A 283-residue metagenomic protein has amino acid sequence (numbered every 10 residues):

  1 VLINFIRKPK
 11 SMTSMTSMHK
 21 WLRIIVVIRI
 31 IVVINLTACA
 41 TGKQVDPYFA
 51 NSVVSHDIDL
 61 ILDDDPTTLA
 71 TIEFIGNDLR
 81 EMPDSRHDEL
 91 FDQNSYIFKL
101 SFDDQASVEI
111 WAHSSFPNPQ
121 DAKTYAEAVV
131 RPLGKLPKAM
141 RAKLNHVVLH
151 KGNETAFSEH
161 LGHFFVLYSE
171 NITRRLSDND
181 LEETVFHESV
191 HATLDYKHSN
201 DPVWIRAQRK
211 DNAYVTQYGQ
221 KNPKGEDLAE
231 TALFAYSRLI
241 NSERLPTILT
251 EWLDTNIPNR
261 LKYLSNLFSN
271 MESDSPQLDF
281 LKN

Functional and structural regions predicted by a protein language model:
M15-I28: Bacterial N-terminal signal peptides that target proteins for export
T37-A38: C-terminal motif of bacterial Sec signal peptides marking the signal peptidase cleavage site
L62-F164: Auxiliary, metal-adjacent structural segments of Zn-dependent hydrolase domains
S158-G162, T193-Q208: A structural motif
L167-V185: Short pre-active-site segment immediately N-terminal to the catalytic Zn-binding motif
E182-K197, A229: Active-site recognition of the HExxH zinc-binding catalytic motif
R206-K282: Metalloprotease/metallohydrolase-associated module, dominated by Zn2+-dependent proteases
